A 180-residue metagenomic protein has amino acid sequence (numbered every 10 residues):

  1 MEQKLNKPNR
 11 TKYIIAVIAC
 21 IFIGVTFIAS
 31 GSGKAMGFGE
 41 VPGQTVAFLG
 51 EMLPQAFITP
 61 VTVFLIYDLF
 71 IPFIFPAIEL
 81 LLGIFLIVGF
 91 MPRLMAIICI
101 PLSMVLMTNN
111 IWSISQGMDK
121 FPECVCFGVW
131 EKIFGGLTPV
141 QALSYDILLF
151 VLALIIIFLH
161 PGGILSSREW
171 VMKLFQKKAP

Functional and structural regions predicted by a protein language model:
M1-Q44, F73, A77, V88-P180: Extended, low-polarity transmembrane helix blocks
K4-L5, P54, L81: N-proximal short alpha-helices
M36-Y67: Membrane-interface interhelical connector segments
V63-I78: Individual transmembrane alpha-helix segments
L69, L82, G135-L137: Short hydrophobic "helix-edge" motifs at membrane interfaces and signal-peptide entry regions
L82-V88: Transmembrane-helix motifs of polytopic, lipid-linked glycan transferases
